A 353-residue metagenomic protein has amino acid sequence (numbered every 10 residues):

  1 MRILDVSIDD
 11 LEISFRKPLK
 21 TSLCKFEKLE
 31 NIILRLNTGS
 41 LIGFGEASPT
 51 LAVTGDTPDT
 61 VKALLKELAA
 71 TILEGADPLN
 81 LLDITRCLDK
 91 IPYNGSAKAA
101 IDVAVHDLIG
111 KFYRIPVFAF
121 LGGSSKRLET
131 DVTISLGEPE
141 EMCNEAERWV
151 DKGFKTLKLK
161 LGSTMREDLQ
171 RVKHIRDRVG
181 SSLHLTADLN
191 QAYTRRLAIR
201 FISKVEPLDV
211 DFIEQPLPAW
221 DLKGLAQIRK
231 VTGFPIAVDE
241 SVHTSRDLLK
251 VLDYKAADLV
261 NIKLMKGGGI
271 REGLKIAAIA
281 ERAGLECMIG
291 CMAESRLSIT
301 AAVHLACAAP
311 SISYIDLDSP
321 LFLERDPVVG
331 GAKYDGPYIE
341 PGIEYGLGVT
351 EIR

Functional and structural regions predicted by a protein language model:
M1-F15, G39, M292-R353: Flexible C-terminal active-site loop/helix
I3-D5, L36-N37, I42-F112: Metal- or metallocofactor-binding catalytic centers and their adjacent structured scaffolds across diverse enzyme
S22-E27, Y345: Short Gly/Pro-enriched turn/cap motifs at secondary-structure boundaries
L34, S40, I101, R114 (+8 more regions): Conserved, mostly hydrophobic/aromatic
K111-L136, R171, R178-G180, K230: N-terminal small/glycine-rich loop or linker at the start of catalytic domains across soluble metabolic enzymes
R127-E141, L189-R195, A237: Active-site mouth loops of central-metabolism enzymes
I134-M142, R148, M165, L169: Active-site beta->alpha loop and helix N-cap motifs at the rims of alpha/beta catalytic domains
L159, T164-S298, R325-P327, A332-Y334: Catalytic core of soluble alpha/beta enzymes
